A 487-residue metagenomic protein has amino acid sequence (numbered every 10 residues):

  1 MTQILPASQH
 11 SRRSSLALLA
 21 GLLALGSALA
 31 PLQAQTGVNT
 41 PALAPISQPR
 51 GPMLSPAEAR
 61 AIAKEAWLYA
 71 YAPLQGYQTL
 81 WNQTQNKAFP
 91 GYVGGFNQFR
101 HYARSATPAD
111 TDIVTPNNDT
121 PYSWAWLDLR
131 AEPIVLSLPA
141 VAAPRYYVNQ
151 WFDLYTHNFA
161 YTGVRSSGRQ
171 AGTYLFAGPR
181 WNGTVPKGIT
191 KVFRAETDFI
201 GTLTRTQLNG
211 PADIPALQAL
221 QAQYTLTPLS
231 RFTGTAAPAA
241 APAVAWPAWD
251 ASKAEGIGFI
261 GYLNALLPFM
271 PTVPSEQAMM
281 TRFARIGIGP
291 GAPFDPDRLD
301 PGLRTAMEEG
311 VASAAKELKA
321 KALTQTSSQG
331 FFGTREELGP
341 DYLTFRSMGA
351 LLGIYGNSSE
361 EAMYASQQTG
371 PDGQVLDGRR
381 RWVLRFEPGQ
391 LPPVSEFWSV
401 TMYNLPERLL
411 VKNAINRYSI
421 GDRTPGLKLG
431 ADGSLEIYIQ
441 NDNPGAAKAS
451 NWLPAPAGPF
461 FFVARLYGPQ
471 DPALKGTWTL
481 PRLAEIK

Functional and structural regions predicted by a protein language model:
M1-S11: N-terminal secretory signal peptides that target proteins for export/translocation
R12-L16: N-terminal export leaders
A17-A28: Bacterial N-terminal signal peptides
L29-A34: Sec/Tat signal peptide C-region and signal peptidase I cleavage site
Q35-K487: A compositional/structural signature for long, glycine/proline-rich flexible linkers and loops on extracytoplasmic
